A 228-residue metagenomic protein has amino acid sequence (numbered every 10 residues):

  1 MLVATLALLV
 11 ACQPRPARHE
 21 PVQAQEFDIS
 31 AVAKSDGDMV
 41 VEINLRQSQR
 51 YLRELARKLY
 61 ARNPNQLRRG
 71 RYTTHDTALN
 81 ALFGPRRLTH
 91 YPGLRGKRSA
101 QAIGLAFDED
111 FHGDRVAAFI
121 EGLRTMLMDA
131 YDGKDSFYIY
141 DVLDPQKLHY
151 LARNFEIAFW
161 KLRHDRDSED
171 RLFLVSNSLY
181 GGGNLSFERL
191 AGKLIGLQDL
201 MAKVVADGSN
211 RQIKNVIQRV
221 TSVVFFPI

Functional and structural regions predicted by a protein language model:
L8-A11: C-terminal motif of bacterial Sec signal peptides marking the signal peptidase cleavage site
Q13-A118: N-terminal Sec/ER secretory leader and immediately downstream segment of secreted/extracellular precursors
Q13-A17, N215-I228: Long, compositionally biased low-complexity regions that are usually intrinsically disordered and enriched
R69-A202, S209-Q212, V216-V220: Mature extracellular/secreted ectodomains of secretory-pathway proteins
